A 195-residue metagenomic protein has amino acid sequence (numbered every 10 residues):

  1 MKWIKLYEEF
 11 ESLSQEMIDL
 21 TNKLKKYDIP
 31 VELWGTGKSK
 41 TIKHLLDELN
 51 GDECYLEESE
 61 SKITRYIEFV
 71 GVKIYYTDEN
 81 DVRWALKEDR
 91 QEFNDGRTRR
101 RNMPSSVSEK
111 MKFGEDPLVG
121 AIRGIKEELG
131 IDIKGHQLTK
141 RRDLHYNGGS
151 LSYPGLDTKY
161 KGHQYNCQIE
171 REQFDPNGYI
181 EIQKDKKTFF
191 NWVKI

Functional and structural regions predicted by a protein language model:
W3-Y7: Short linear clamp-binding motif
E8-I195: N-terminal leader/linker segments that precede catalytic domains of diphosphate-processing enzymes
